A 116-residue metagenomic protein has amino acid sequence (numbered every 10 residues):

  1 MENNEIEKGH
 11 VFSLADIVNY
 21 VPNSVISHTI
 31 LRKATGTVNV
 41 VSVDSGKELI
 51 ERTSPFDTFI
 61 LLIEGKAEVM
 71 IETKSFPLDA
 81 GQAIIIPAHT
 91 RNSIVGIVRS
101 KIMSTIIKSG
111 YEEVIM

Functional and structural regions predicted by a protein language model:
M1-T35: A short, N-terminal "cap"/entry segment at the start of jelly-roll beta-barrel domains of the cupin/DSBH fold
S24, N39-S54: Conserved short histidine dyad/triad with adjacent acidic residue
T37, K66-E68, S75, R91 (+1 more regions): Structural motif
L49-E51, V69-M70, I86, R91-I97: Short beta-strand His + acidic residue motifs that chelate non-heme Fe in jelly-roll/DSBH and cupin folds
F56-A67, E72: Glycine- and acidic-residue-biased ligand/ion/polar-headgroup-sensing regions
I63-E64, D79-A80, V98: A cytosolic small-molecule/anion-sensing beta-strand core signal
T73-P87: Short acidic-glycine-tyrosine-enriched beta hairpin
A88-E112: Ligand-binding loop in jelly-roll beta-barrel domains
